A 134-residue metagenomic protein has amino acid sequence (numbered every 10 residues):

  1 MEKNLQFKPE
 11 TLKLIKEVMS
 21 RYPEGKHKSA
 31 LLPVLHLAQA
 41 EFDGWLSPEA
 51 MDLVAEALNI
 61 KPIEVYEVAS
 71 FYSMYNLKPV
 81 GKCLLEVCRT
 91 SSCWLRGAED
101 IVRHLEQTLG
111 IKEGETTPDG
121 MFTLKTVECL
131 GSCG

Functional and structural regions predicted by a protein language model:
M1-G134: Signature of N-terminal electron-transfer/Fe-S-associated modules in redox systems
